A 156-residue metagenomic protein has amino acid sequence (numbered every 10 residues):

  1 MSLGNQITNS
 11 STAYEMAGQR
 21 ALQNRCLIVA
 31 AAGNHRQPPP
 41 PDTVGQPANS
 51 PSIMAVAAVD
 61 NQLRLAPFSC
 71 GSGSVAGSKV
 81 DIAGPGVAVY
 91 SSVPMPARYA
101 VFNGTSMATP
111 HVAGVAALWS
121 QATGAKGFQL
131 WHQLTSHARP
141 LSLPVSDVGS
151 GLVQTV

Functional and structural regions predicted by a protein language model:
M1, N24-C26, S52-A55, P67 (+1 more regions): C-terminal subdomain of the subtilisin-like protease fold in secreted/lumenal serine endopeptidases
M1-A13, R25, A31-A32: Short acidic, glycine-rich surface-loop motifs adjacent to enzyme active sites
T8, T12, F102, S106-P110 (+1 more regions): Soluble non-cytosolic domains of exported or imported proteins
S11-M16, P41: Charged helix-capping and loop-helix junction motifs
E15-L22, S120: Surface-exposed amphipathic alpha-helices with a cationic face
C26, G45-Q121, L152-T155: Extracellular S/T/G-rich loop segment that most often corresponds to the catalytic His/Ser-adjacent loop
H35-P40: Active-site environment of divalent metal-dependent phosphoester hydrolases
